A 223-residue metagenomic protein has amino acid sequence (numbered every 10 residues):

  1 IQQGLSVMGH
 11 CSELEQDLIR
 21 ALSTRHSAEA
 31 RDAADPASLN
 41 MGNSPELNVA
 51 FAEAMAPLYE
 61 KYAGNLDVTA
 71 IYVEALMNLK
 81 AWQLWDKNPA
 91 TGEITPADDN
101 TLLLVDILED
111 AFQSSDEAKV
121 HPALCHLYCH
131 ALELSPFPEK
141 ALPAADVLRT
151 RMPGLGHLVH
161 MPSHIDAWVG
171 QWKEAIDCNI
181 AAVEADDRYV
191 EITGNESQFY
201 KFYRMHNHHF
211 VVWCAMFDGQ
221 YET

Functional and structural regions predicted by a protein language model:
I1-S6, A167, K173-D187, M216-T223: TPR/TPR-like (Sel1-like) alpha-helical repeat modules
G9-A37, A63-P89, E117-L132, P153-G156 (+2 more regions): Amphipathic alpha-helical repeat scaffolds of TPR domains
N48, T101, F137-P138, W172 (+1 more regions): TPR-repeat structural position
E60, E109-Q113, A145-T150, V183-I192: Amphipathic alpha-helical segments of tetratricopeptide repeats
R188-Y203: Acidic, Ser/Thr-rich low-complexity linear motifs
